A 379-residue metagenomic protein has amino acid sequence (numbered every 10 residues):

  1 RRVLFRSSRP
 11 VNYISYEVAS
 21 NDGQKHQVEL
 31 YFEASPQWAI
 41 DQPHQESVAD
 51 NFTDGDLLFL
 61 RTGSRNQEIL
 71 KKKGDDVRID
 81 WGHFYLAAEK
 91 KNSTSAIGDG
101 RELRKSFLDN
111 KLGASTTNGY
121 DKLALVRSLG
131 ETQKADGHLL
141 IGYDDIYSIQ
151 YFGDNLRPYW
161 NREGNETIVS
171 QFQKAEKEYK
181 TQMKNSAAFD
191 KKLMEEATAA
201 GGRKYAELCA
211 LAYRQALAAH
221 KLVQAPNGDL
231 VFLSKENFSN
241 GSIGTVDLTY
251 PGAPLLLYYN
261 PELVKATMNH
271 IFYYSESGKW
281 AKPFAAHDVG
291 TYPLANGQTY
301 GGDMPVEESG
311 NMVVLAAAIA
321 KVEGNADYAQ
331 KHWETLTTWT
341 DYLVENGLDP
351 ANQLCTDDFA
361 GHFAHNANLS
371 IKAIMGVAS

Functional and structural regions predicted by a protein language model:
V3: Active-site loops and adjacent core secondary-structure elements that bind or stabilize anionic groups
R6, E17, N21-G244: Acidic/polar, glycine-enriched structural segments that form the non-catalytic walls/loops of the carbohydrate-binding
S8-Y13: Short, solvent-exposed loop/turn segments enriched in Ser/Thr/Gly
S15-A19, N296-Q298: A short, hydrophobic secondary-structure junction motif
N21-V28, L193-A200, I319-Q330, L354 (+1 more regions): Inter-helical turn/loop segments and adjacent helix faces that build the functional surface of alpha-helical bundle
D41-S47, H362-L369: A short, hydrophobic/aromatic-rich structural module that often spans a beta strand with its adjoining loop
E131, R162-M183, G241-P350, N366-A378: Aromatic-rich carbohydrate-recognition surfaces in CAZymes
L354-G361: Short linear capping/connector segments at secondary-structure termini
